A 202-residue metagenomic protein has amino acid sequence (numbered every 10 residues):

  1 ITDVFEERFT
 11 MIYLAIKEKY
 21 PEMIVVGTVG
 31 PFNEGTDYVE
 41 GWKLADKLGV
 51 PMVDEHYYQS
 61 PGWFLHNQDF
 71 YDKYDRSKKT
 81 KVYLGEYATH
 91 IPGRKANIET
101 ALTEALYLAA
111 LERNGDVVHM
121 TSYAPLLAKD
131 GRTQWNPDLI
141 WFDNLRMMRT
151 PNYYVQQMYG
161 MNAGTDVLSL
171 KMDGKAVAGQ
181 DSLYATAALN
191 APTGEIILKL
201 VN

Functional and structural regions predicted by a protein language model:
I1-R113: Active-site neighborhood of glycoside hydrolase catalytic domains
G35-D37, W63-L65, G131, D166 (+1 more regions): Short acidic, gly/pro-rich beta-turn/loop elements at beta-sheet edges and active-site/ligand-binding grooves
K79-T193: Aromatic/acidic polysaccharide-binding cleft in carbohydrate-active enzymes
G194-N202: Short, well-ordered beta-strand segments enriched in hydrophobic/aromatic residues
